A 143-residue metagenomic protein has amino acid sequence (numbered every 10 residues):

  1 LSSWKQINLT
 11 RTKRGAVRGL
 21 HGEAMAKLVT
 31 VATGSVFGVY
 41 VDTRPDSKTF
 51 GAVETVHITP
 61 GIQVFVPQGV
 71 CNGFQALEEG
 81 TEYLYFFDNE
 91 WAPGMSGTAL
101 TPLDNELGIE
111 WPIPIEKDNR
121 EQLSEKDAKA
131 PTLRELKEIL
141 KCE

Functional and structural regions predicted by a protein language model:
L1-I58, E78-G80, F87-E143: Non-catalytic, conserved peripheral segments adjacent to functional cores
H57-E79: Conserved metal-binding segment of the jelly-roll/cupin
